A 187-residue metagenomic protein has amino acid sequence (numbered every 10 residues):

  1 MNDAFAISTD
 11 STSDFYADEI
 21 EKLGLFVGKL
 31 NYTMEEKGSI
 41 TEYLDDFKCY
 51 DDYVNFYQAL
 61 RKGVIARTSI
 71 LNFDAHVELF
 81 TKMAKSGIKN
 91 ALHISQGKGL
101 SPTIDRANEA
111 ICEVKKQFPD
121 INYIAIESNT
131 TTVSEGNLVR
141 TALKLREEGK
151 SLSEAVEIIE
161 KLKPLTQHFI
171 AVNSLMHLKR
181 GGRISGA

Functional and structural regions predicted by a protein language model:
M1: Nucleotide-sugar donor-binding/catalytic module of glycosyltransferases that assemble extracellular/cell-envelope
A4, T12-I20, F26, N31-S39 (+6 more regions): Mixed-charge interfacial surface used for oligomerization/domain docking and macromolecular partner engagement
A6-V77: N-terminal glycine-rich anion-binding loop in soluble enzyme alpha/beta folds
L44-F47, A84, K163: Residue-level detector of secondary-structure transition/capping positions
D45, V64-N72, Q96-T103, E127 (+1 more regions): Short secondary-structure transition/capping motifs
A59, K89-H93, K115-I126: Glycine/charged-rich beta-loop-alpha catalytic/anionic-binding loops adjacent to active sites
L71-K115: Active-site cofactor/cluster-binding pocket
